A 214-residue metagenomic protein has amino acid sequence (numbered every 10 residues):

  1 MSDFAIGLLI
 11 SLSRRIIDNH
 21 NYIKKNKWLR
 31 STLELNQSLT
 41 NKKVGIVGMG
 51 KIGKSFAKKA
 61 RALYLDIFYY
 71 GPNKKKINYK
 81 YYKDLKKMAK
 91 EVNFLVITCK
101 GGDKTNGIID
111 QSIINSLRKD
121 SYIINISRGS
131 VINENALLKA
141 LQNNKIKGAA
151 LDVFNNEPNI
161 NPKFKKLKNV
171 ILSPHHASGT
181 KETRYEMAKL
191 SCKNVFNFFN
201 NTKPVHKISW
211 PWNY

Functional and structural regions predicted by a protein language model:
M1-F4, D18, L35, E157-Y214: C-terminal helix-to-coil terminal segments
M1-K43, S55: Phosphate-binding beta-alpha-beta segment of Rossmann-like dinucleotide-binding domains, i.e., the NAD(P)
K43, A57, A62-D66: Residues at the starts of beta-strands that form the adenosine-phosphate
M49-G50: Glycine-rich Rossmann-fold phosphate-binding loop(s) that bind the pyrophosphate of adenine dinucleotide cofactors
G53-K54, D110: N-terminal Rossmann-fold NAD(P) dinucleotide-binding loop
A57, R61, L141, K165: Gly/Ala-rich phosphate-binding loop of Rossmann-like dinucleotide-binding domains, activating on the conserved
N73-K163: Rossmann-like adenosine-cofactor binding region
